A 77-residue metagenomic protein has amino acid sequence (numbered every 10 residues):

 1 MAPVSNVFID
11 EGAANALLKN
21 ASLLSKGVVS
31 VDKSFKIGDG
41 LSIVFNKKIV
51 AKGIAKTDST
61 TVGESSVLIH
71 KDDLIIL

Functional and structural regions predicted by a protein language model:
M1-I9, A13-L77: Beta-strand/loop-dominated core regions that host nucleotide or nucleotide-derived cofactor-binding catalytic loops
